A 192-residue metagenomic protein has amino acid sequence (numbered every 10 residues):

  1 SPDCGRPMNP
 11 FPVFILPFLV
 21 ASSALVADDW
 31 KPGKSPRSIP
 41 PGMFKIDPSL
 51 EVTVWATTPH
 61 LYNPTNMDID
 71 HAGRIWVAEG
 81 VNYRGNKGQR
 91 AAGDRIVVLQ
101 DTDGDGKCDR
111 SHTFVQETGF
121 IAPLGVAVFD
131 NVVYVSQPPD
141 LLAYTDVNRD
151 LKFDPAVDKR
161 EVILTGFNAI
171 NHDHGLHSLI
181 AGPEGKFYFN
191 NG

Functional and structural regions predicted by a protein language model:
P12-S23: Bacterial N-terminal signal peptides
V26-G192: Beta-propeller domains with acidic blade repeats across secreted/periplasmic ectodomains and cytosolic WD/CNH propellers
